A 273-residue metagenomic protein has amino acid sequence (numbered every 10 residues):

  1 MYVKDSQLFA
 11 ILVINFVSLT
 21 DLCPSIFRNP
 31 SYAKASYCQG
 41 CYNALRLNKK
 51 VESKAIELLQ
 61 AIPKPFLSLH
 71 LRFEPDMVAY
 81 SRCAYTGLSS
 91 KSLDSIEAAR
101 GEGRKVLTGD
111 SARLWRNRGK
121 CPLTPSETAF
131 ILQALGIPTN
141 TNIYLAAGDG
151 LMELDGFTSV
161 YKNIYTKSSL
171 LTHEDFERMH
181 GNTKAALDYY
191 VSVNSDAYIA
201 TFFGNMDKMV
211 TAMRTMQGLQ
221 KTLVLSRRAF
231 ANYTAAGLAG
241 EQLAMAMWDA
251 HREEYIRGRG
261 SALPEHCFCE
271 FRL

Functional and structural regions predicted by a protein language model:
M1-R118, L135-I137: Secretory-pathway glycan-assembly enzymes, especially type II membrane glycosyltransferases that use nucleotide-sugar
L69-L71, I143-G148, A200-F202: Short His-Asn-centered micro-motif
F73-D76, G148-M152, L171, G204-M206: Short, solvent-exposed loop/turn segments at secondary-structure junctions
S81-A84, G156-S159, F203-N205, T211-M213: Short coil/turn segments at secondary-structure boundaries
A99-L114, T139-R178: Catalytic donor nucleotide-activated moiety binding site of glycosyltransferases and closely related
L114-F130, A134, I164-S195: Donor nucleotide-activated moiety binding/catalytic core segment of transferases that use nucleotide-activated donors
T183-F230: A donor-sugar binding/catalytic signature common to diverse glycosyltransferases and related nucleotide-sugar
L225-L273: Leloir-type glycosyltransferase catalytic cores
